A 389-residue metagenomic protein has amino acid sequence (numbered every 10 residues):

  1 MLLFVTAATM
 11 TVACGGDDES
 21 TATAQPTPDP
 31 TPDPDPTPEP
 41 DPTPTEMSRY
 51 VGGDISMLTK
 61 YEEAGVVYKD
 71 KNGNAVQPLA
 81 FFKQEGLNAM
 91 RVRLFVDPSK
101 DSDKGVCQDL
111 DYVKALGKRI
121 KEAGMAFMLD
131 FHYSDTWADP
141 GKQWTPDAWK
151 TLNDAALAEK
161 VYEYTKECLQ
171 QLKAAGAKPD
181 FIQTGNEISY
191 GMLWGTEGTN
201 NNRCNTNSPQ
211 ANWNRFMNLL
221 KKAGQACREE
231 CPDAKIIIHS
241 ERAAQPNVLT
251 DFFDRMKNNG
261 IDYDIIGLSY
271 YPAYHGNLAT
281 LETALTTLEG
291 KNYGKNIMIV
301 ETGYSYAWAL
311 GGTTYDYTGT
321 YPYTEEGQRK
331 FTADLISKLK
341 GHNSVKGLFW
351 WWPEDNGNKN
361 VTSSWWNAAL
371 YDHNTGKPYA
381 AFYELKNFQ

Functional and structural regions predicted by a protein language model:
V5-T43: Bacterial Sec-dependent N-terminal signal peptides
P44-F81: Boundary/entry segment of secreted carbohydrate-active catalytic domains
V51-I55, M90-V92, F127-F131, D180-T184 (+4 more regions): Hydrophobic faces of well-ordered beta-strands that scaffold small-molecule active sites in alpha/beta enzyme cores
S56-L58, F95-D97, H132-T136, T184-S189 (+4 more regions): Active-site beta-loop-alpha junctions enriched in small/polar residues
Y61-E62, V66-G73, D97-D111, S189-M192 (+3 more regions): Acidic-and-aromatic substrate-binding clefts and catalytic sites of carbohydrate-active enzymes
N72, V76-L79, K83, N214 (+3 more regions): Glycoside hydrolase catalytic-domain groove-lining segments
F81-E241: Substrate-binding cleft and catalytic face of glycoside hydrolase catalytic domains, especially the flexible beta-alpha
N200-N202, T283, T287-K291, A307-Q389: Aromatic-rich peripheral "rim/lid" segments of glycoside hydrolase catalytic domains that contact and position glycan
